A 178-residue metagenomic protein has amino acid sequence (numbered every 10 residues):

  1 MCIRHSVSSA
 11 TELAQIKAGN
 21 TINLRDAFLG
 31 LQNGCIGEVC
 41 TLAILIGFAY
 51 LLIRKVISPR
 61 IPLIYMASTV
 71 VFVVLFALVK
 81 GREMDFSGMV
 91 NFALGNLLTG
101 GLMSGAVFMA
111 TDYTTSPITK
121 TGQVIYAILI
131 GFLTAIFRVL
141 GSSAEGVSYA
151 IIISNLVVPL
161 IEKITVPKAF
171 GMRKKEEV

Functional and structural regions predicted by a protein language model:
R4-I44: Long hydrophobic alpha-helical segments that form multi-pass transmembrane helix bundles in integral membrane proteins
N20-L31, G47-K55, G81-N91, V107-P117: Short juxtamembrane and helix-loop transition motifs at transmembrane-helix boundaries in membrane proteins
L31-T41, M89-L102: Structural signature of hydrophobic alpha-helical transmembrane segments
T41-I46, P59-L63, L98, T121-I128 (+1 more regions): Hydrophobic alpha-helical transmembrane segments
A43-I53, Y65-F76, L102-M109, I128-R138 (+1 more regions): Hydrophobic core segments of alpha-helical transmembrane domains in multi-pass membrane transport and ion-translocation
L94-L102, Q123, S142-S154: Loop-to-transmembrane alpha-helix initiation sites
V139-V178: Cytosolic-side transmembrane-helix boundaries in multi-pass membrane proteins
